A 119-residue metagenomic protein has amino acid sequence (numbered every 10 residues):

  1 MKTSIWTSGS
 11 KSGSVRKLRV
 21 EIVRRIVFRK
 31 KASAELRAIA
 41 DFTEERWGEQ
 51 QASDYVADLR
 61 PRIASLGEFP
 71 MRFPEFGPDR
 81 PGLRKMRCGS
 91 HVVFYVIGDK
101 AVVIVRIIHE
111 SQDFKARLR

Functional and structural regions predicted by a protein language model:
M1-I22: Short linear interaction segments
S4, V23, V27-A34, Q50-A57 (+2 more regions): Residues at secondary-structure transition points
S10, A40, R60, V105-I108: Conserved protein kinase catalytic domain
S14-R19, H91-V92, V96-R119: Enriched for short, Lys/Arg-rich terminal
K30-K31, E35-A38, H91-V93, F114: Conserved N-terminal glycine/acidic-rich loop preference
K31-G77: Charged, well-structured alpha/beta interaction segments
P61, M71-V102: Basic/aromatic recognition patch in beta-strand/loop cores that engages polyanionic ligands
